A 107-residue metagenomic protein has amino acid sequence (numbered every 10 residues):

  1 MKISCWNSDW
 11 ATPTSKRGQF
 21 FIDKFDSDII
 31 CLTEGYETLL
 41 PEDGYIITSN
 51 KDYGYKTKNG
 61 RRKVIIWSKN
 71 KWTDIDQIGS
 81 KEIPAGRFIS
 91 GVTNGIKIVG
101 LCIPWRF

Functional and structural regions predicted by a protein language model:
M1-D43, K56, R61: N-terminal, active-site-proximal structural segment of metallo-dependent hydrolase catalytic domains
G35-R106: Structured beta-strand-rich core segments of catalytic domains in phosphoester-bond hydrolases
